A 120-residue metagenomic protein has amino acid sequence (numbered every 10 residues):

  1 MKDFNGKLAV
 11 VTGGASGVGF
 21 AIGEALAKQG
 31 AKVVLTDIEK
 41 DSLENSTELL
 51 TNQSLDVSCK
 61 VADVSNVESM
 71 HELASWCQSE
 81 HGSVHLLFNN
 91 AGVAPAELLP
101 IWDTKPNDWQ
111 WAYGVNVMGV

Functional and structural regions predicted by a protein language model:
D3-V33: Canonical Rossmann dinucleotide-binding motif of NAD(H)/NADP(H)-dependent dehydrogenases/reductases, specifically
Q29-N45: Conserved glycine-rich Rossmann-like NAD(P)H-binding loop of the short-chain dehydrogenase/reductase
L35, V61, G114: Conserved residues in the N-terminal Rossmann fold of short-chain dehydrogenase/reductase
K40-D41, V61-L73, P106: The beta1-alpha1 cofactor-binding region of Rossmann-like NAD(H)/NADP(H)-dependent oxidoreductases
L55-D56, W76-L87: A glycine-rich helix->loop->beta "capping" turn within Rossmann-like NAD(P)(H)-dependent oxidoreductase domains
A91-E97: Conserved NAD(P)H cofactor-binding loop of Rossmann-fold oxidoreductase domains
L98-I101, K105-Q110: Substrate-binding pocket helix/loop in short-chain dehydrogenase/reductase
